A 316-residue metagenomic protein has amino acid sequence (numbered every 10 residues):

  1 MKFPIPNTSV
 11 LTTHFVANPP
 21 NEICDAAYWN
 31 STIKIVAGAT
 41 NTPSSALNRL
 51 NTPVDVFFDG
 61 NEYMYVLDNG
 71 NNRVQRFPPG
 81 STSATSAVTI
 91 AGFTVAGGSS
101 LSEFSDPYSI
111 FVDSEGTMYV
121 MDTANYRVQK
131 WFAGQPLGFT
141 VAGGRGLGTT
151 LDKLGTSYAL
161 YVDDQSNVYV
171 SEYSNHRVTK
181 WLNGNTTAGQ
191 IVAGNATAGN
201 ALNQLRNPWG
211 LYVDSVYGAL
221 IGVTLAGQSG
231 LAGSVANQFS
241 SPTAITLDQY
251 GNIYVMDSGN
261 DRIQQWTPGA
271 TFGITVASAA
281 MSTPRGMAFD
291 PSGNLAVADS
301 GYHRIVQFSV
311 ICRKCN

Functional and structural regions predicted by a protein language model:
N18-T52, S81-D106, Q135-T156, N185-W209 (+4 more regions): Gly/Pro-rich loop segments of beta-rich domains
D59, D113-E115, D163-Q165, D214 (+2 more regions): Structural WD40 beta-propeller signal
N61, N69, E115, T123 (+9 more regions): Short loop/turn segments immediately following the C-termini of beta-strands
Y63-Y65, T117-Y119, N167-V170, G218-L220 (+2 more regions): Conserved beta-propeller blade signature
N72-Q75, Y126-Q129, H176-T179, D261-I263 (+1 more regions): Structural signal for beta-propeller blades
F77-G80, W131, W181, W266 (+1 more regions): Hydrophobic/aromatic beta-strand positions that recur at structurally equivalent sites within the blades
N294-N316: C-terminal helix/juxtamembrane-tail motif
